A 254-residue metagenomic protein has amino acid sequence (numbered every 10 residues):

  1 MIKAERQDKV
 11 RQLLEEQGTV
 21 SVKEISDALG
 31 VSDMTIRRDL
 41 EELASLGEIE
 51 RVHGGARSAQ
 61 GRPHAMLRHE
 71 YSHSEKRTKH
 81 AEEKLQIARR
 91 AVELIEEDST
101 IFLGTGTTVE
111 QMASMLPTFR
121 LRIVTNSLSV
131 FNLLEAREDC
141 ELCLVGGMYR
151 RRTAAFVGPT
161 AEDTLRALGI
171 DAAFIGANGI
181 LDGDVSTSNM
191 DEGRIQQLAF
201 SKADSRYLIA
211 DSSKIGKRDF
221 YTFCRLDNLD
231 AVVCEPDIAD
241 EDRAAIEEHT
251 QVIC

Functional and structural regions predicted by a protein language model:
I2-K9, L13-A28, M34, L40-F102 (+3 more regions): HTH-adjacent hinge/linker in prokaryotic transcriptional regulators
I2-Q12, T19-K23, G30, S45 (+2 more regions): Conserved phosphate- and dinucleotide-binding cores of soluble alpha/beta proteins, encompassing both enzyme active
G61, Q111-A113, A154, G183: Residue-level recognition of conserved structural "scaffold" positions that shape functional pockets and channels
G104-T105, D211: Short His-Asn-centered micro-motif
T107, V124-L128: Catalytic nucleophile loop
T108-M112, I215-R218: Short glycine/serine/threonine-rich phosphate/pyrophosphate-binding segments that cradle anionic phosphate groups
